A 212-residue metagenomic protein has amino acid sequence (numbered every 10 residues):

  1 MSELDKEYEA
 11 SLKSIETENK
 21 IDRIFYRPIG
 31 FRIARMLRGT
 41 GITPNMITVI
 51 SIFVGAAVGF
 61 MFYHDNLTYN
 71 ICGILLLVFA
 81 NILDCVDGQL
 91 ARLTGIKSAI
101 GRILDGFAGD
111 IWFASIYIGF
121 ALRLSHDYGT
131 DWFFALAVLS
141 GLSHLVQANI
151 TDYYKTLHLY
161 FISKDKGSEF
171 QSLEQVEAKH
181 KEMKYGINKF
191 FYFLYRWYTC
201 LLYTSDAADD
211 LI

Functional and structural regions predicted by a protein language model:
M1-C72: Topogenic membrane-insertion module of multi-pass membrane proteins
F25, I29-L37, F107, H158 (+1 more regions): Hydrophobic alpha-helical segments of integral membrane proteins, encompassing both true transmembrane helices
P44-I100, Y117, A137-G141: Membrane-embedded alpha-helical segments that form the functional core of polytopic membrane enzymes, especially those
L83, W112-I116, Q147: Membrane-embedded alpha-helical core segments of multi-pass
G88-Y128: Basic, amphipathic juxtamembrane/active-site segments that coordinate anionic phosphate or diphosphate groups
G129-A135: Membrane-interfacial entry segments at the cytosolic side of transmembrane helices
G141-L142, Q147-F191: Aromatic-rich transmembrane-lumenal/periplasmic boundary elements in polytopic membrane proteins
Y203-I212: Conserved small/polar residues in nucleotide/adenosyl-binding loops
